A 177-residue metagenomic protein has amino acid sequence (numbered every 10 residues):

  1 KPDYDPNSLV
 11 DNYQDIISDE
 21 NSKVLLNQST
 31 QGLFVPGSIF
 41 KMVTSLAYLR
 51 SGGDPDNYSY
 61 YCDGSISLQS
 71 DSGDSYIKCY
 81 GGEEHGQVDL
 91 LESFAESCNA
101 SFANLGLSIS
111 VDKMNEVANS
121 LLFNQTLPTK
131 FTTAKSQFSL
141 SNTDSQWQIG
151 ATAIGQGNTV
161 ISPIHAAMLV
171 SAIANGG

Functional and structural regions predicted by a protein language model:
K1-S38, V43-G177: Beta-lactam-recognizing serine transpeptidase/beta-lactamase-like catalytic domain environment
